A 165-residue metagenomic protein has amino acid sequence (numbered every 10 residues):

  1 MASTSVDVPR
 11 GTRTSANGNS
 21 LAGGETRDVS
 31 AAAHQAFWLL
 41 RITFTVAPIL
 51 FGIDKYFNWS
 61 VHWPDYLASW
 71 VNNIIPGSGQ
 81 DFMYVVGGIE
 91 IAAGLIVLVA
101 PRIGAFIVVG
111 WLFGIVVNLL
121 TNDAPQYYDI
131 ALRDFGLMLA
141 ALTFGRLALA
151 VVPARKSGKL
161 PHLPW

Functional and structural regions predicted by a protein language model:
M1-N58, P76-I89, V99-W165: Extended, low-polarity transmembrane helix blocks
Y56-L67: Membrane-interface helix-loop junction between the first two transmembrane segments
D65-S78: Perimembrane loop-to-helix junctions flanking transmembrane segments
G94: Conformational-control "hinges and anchors"
